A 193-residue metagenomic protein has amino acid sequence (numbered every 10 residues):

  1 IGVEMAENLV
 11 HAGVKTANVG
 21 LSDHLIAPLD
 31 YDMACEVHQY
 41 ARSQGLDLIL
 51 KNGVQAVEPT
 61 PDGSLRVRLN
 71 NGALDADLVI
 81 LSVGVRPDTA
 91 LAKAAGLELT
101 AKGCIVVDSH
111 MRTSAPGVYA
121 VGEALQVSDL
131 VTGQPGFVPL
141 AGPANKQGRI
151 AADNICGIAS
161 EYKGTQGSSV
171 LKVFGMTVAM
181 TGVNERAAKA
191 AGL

Functional and structural regions predicted by a protein language model:
G2-E58, L140-P143, S160-R186: Rossmann-like dinucleotide-binding cores of NAD(P)H-dependent redox enzymes
G63-R66, N70-N154: FAD-site-proximal beta/loop scaffold in flavoenzymes
G157: Short helix/loop segments within enzyme catalytic domains that coordinate or immediately flank catalytic cofactors
K189-L193: Cytosolic Rossmann-like ligand/nucleotide-binding regulatory domains
